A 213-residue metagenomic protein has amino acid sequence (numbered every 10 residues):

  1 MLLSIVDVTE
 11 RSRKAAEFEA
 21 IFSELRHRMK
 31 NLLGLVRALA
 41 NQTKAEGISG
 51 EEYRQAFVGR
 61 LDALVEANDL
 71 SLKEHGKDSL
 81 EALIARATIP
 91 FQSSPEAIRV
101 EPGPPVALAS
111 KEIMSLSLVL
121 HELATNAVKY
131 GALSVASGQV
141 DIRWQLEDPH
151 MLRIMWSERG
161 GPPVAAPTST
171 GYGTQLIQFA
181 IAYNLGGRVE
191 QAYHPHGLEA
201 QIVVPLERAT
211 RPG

Functional and structural regions predicted by a protein language model:
S4: Sensory beta-strand/linker motifs that couple input domains to effectors
V8-R11: Sensory-module boundary signal marking interfaces of small helical input modules and downstream signaling cores
A16-F22, S93-Q139, T168: Conserved short strand/loop->alpha-helix "switch" segment adjacent to the catalytic nucleotide/phosphoryl-transfer site
A20-G34, A38-Q42: Conserved phosphoacceptor histidine of two-component systems
Q55-E66, L70-S93, Q145: Short beta-to-alpha transition helix within the HATPase_c
S137-H150, S157: Short beta-strand/loop element within the Bergerat-fold HATPase_c
V164-E190: ATP phosphate-binding glycine-rich loop and adjacent ATP-lid/helix-beta elements within ATP-binding kinase/ATPase
